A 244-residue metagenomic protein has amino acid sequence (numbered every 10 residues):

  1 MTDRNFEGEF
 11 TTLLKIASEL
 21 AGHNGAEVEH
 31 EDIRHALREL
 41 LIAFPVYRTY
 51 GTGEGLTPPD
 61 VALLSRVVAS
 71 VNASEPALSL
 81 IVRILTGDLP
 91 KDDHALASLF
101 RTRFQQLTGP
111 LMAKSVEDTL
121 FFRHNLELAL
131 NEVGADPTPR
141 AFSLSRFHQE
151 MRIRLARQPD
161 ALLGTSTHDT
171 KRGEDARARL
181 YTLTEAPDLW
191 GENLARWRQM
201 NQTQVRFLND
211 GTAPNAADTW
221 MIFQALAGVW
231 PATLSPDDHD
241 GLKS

Functional and structural regions predicted by a protein language model:
M1-S244: Catalytic cores of glycan-processing enzymes that make or break glycosidic bonds
